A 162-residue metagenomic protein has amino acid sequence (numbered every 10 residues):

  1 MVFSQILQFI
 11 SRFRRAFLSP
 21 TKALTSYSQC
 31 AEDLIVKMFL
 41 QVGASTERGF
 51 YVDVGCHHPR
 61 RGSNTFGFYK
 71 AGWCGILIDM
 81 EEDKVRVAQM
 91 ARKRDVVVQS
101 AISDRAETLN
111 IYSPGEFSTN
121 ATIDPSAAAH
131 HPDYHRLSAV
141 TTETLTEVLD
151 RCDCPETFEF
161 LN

Functional and structural regions predicted by a protein language model:
M1-N162: Phosphate/nucleotide-binding beta-alpha loop and adjacent structural elements of enzyme active sites
